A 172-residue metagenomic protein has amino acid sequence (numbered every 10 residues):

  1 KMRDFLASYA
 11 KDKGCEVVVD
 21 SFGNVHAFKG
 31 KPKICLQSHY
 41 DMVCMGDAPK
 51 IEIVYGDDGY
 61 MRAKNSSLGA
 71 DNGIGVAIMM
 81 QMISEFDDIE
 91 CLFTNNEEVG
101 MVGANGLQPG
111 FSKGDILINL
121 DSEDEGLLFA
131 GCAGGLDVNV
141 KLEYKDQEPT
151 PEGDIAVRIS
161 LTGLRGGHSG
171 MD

Functional and structural regions predicted by a protein language model:
K1-P32: A non-catalytic alpha/beta surface segment that caps or lines the substrate-entry region of metallo-dependent hydrolase
V17-S21, L36-S38, M61-K64, C91-F93 (+2 more regions): General beta-strand structural signal in soluble alpha/beta enzymes
F22, G30-I34, P49-K50, D57-D58 (+4 more regions): Short coil/turn connectors at secondary-structure junctions
F28-S67: Catalytic-core environment of secreted peptidases
L68, N72-P149: Acidic/histidine-rich catalytic neighborhood of metal-dependent amide-processing enzymes
G131-C132, P151-A156, L164: Mobile "lid/hinge" segments at catalytic clefts and subdomain interfaces of large enzymes
V138-K141, I155-G163: Short amphipathic
G170-M171: A structural signal for small-residue-enriched, beta-sheet-centric alpha/beta enzyme cores and oligomeric scaffold folds
